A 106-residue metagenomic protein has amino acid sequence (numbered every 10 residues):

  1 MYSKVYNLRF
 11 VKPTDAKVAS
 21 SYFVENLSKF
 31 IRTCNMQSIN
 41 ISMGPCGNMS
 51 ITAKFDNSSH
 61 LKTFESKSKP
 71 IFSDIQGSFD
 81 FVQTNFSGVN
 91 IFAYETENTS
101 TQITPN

Functional and structural regions predicted by a protein language model:
M1-K12: Short glycine-/aliphatic-rich beta-strand segments at the starts of folded cytosolic domains
R9, T52-K54: Short hydrophobic/aromatic beta-strand micro-patches that form the beta-sheet surface supporting nucleotide- or nucleic
P13-A19, S59-T63: Short, conserved charged micro-motifs
S20-E25, I71: Well-ordered, non-membrane alpha-helical segments in soluble/globular domains
S28-S38, K54-I91: An amphipathic, aromatic/His-enriched active-site/gating alpha helix that lines ligand/cofactor pockets
I41-C46: A short beta-turn/loop motif at secondary-structure boundaries
V89-N106: Short, low-order "capping/linker" segments at domain edges
